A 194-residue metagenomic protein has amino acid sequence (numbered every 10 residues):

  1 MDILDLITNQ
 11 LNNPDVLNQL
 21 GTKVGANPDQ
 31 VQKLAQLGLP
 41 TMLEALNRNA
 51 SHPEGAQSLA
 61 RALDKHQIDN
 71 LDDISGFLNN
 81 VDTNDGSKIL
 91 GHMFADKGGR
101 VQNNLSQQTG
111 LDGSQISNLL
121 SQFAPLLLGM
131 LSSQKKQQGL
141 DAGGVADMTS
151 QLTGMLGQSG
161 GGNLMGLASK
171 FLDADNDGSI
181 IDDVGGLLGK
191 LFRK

Functional and structural regions predicted by a protein language model:
M1-K194: A structural "flexibility-hinge" signal
